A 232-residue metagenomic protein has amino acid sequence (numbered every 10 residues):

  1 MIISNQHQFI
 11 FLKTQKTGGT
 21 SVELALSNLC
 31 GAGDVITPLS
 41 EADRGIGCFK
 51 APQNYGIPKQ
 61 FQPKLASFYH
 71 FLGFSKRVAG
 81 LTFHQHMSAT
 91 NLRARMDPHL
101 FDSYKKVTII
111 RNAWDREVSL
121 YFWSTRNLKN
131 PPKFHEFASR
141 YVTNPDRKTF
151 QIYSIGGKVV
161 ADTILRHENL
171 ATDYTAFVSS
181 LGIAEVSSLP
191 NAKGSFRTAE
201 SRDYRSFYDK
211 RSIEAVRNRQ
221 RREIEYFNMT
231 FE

Functional and structural regions predicted by a protein language model:
M1-E232: Membrane-interface amphipathic segments in extracytoplasmic regions
